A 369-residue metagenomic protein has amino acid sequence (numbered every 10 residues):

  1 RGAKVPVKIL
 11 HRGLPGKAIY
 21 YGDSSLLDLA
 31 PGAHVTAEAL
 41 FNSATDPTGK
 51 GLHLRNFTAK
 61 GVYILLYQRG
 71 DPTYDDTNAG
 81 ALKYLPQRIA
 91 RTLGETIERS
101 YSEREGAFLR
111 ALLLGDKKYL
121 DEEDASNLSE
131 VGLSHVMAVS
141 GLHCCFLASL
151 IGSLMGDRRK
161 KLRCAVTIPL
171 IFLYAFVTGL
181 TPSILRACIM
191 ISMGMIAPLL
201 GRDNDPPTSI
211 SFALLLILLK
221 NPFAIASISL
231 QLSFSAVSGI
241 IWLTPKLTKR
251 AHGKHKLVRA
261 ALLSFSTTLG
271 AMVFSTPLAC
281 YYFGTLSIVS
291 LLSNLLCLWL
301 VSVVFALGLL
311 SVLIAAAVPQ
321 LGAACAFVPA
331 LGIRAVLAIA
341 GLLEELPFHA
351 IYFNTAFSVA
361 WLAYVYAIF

Functional and structural regions predicted by a protein language model:
R1-H135: Membrane-interface helix/helix-cap signal primarily in integral membrane proteins
A81-K83, L113-K118, T178-I184, P207-S209 (+2 more regions): Hydrophobic alpha-helical transmembrane segments
L82-P86, A90, E105, L185 (+6 more regions): Generic structural signal for well-ordered, non-membrane alpha-helical segments in soluble metabolic enzymes
Q87, R91-G94, E344, F348-Y352: N-terminal transmembrane-helix/juxtamembrane module of multi-pass inner/ER membrane proteins
G94, E98, L113, S129 (+7 more regions): Amphipathic, well-packed alpha-helical segments that form the structural scaffold of globular domains
Y101-R104, D205, I225, A340: Proline-centered turn/helix-capping motifs that create local helix->coil transitions or kinks
E122-L291, F353-F369: Hydrophobic alpha-helical transmembrane segments in multi-pass membrane proteins
I240-F348: Alpha-helical transmembrane segments of multi-pass integral membrane proteins
